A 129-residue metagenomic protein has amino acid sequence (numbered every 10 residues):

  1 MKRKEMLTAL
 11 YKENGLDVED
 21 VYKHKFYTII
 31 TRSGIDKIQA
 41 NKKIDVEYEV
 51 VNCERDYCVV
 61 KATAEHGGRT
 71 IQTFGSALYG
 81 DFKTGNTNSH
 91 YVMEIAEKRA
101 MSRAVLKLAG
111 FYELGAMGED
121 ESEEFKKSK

Functional and structural regions predicted by a protein language model:
M1-K129: Polyanion-binding surfaces on beta-sheet-dominated domains and ring/shell assemblies
